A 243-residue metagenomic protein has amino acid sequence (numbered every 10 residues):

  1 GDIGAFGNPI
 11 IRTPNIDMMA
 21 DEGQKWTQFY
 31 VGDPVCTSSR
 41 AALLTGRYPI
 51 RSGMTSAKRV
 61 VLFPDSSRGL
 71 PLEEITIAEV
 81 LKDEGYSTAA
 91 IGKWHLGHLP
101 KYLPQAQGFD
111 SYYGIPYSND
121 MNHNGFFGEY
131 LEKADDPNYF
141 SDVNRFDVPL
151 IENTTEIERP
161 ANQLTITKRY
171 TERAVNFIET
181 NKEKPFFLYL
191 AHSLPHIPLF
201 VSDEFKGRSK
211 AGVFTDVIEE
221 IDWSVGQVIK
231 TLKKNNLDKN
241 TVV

Functional and structural regions predicted by a protein language model:
G1-V243: Formylglycine-dependent sulfatase
